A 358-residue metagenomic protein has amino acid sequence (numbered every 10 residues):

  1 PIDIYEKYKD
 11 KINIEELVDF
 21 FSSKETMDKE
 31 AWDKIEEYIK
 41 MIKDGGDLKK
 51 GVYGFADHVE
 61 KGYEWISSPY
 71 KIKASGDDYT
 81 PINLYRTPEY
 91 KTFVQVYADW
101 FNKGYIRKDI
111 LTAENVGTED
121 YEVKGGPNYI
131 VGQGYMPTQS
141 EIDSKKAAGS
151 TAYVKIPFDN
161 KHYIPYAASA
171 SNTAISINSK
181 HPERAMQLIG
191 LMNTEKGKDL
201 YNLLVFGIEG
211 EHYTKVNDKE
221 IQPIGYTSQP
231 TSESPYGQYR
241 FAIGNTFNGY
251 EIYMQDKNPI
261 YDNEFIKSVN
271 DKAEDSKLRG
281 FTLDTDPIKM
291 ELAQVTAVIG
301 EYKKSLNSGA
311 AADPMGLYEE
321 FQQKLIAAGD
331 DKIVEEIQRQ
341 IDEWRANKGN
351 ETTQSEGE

Functional and structural regions predicted by a protein language model:
P1-E358: Extracytoplasmic/secretory soluble proteins
